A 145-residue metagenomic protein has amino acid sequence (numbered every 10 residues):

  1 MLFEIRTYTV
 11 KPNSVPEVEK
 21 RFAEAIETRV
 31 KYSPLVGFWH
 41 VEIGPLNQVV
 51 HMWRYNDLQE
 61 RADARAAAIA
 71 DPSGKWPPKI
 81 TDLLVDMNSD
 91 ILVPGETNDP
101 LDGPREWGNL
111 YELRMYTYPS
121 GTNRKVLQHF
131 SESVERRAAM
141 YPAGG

Functional and structural regions predicted by a protein language model:
F3-T9, F38-I69, G108-T117: Short, well-ordered beta-strand segments in beta-rich or mixed alpha/beta enzyme and ligand-binding folds
Y8-K11, R21-E27, R61-A64, L83-I91 (+2 more regions): N-terminal start-of-chain detector that recognizes signal peptides and the immediate post-cleavage beginning
S14, Q59-R61, T97: Residue-level signal for secondary-structure boundary sites
S14-L35, I69, S73-W76, T122-G145: Short amphipathic alpha-helical segments
P34-V50, R54, S73-L110, M140-G145: Glycine-rich beta-strand-turn "strand-cap" elements at beta-sheet edges
P94-T97, T117-N123: Short acidic/polar capping segments at secondary-structure boundaries
